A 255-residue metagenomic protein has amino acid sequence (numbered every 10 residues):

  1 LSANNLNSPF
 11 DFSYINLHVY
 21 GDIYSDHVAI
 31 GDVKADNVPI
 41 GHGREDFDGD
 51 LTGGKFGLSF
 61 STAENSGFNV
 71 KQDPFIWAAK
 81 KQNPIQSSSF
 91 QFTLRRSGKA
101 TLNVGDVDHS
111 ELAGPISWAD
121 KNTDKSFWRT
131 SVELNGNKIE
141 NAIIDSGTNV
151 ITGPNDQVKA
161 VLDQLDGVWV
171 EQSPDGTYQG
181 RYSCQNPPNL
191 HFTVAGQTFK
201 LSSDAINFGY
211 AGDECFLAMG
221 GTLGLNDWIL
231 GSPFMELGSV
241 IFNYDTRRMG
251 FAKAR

Functional and structural regions predicted by a protein language model:
L1-N4, V28, K55-S59, V104 (+2 more regions): Aspartyl protease active-site motif detector
L1-R44, Q164, E171, P187-H191: Signature of the N-terminal lobe/flap region of pepsin-like aspartyl proteases
N5-D22, D106-K138, V168-N186, F208-I229: Pepsin-like aspartyl protease folds
A29, D36-N137, E214-L223: Aspartyl protease catalytic domain
E45, S61, S97, V107-H109 (+6 more regions): Conserved beta-strand elements of beta-rich interaction domains across eukaryotes, especially beta-propellers
E45-D46, P187-R255: Aspartic protease catalytic domain
